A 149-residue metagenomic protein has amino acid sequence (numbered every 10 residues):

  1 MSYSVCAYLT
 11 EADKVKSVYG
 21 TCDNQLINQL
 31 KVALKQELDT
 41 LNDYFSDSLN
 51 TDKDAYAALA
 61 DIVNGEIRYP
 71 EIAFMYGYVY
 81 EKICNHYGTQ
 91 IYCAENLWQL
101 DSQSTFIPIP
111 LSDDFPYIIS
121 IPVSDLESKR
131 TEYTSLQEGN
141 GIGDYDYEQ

Functional and structural regions predicted by a protein language model:
M1-E148: Acidic (Asp/Glu-rich) sequence patches and key acidic residues that form negatively charged surfaces used
